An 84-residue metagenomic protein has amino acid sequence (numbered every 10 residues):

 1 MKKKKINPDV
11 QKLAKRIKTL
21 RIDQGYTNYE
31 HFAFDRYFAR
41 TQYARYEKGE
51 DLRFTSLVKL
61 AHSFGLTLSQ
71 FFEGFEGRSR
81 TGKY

Functional and structural regions predicted by a protein language model:
M1-P8, F72-Y84: Short, charged recognition helix plus adjacent turn of helix-turn-helix-like nucleic-acid-binding domains
M1-Q24: A short, Lys/Arg-rich alpha-helix, primarily the initiator
R21, A33, A61: The alpha-helix within a helix-turn-helix
G25-R45: Short alpha-helical DNA-recognition segment
F38-Q42, R53, T67: Short coil turns linking two alpha-helices in DNA-binding domains
E47, F64, F72-F75: DNA major-groove recognition helix of helix-turn-helix
G49-H62, R80: Short, basic-rich loop-to-helix N-cap that marks the start of a DNA-contacting helix
